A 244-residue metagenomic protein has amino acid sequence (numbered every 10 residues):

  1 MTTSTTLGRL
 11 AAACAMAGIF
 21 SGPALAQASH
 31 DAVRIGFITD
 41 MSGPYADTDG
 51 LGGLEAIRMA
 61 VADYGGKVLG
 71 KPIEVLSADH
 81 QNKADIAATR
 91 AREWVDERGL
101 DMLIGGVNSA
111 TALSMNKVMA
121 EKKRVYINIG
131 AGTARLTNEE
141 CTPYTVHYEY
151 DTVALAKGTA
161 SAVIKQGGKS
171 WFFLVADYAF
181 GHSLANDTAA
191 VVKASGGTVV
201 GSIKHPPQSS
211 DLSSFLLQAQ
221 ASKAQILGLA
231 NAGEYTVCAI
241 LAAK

Functional and structural regions predicted by a protein language model:
T2-L25: Gram-negative bacterial Sec-dependent N-terminal signal peptides
A24-F37, G66-E74, I164-K169: Immediate post-signal peptide segment of exported/extracytoplasmic ligand-binding proteins
A32, T48-G53, D63, K67-L136 (+3 more regions): Beta-alpha junction/loop-to-helix N-cap segments that form part of ligand/metal-binding clefts
A32-G50, G106, S170-L174: Short beta-strand segments enriched in small/hydrophobic residues
P44-E55, A179-S183: Glycine- and acidic-residue-enriched helix-capping/strand-helix junction motifs
L51-M59, P143, A154: A general alpha-helical scaffold signature found inside nucleotide-binding enzyme cores
A60-Y64, S114-K122, D187-S195, A242-A243: Alpha-helical structural signal in soluble globular domains
T89, A134-R135, T142-K244: Extracellular/periplasmic Venus flytrap/periplasmic-binding protein
